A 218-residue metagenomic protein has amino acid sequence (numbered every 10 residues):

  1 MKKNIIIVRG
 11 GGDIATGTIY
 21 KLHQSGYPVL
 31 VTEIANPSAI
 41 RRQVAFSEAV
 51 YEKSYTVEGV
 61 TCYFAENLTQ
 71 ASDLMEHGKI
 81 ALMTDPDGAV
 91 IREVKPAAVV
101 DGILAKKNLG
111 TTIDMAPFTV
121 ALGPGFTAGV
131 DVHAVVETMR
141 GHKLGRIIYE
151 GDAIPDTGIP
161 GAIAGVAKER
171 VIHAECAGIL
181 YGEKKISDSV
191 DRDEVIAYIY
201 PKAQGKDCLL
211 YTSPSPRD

Functional and structural regions predicted by a protein language model:
M1-Y149: Buried, small/hydrophobic-residue-enriched core segments of structured protein domains
D13-A15, Y181, D218: Short, flexible micro-motifs
Y63-A65, L82-D85, K95, C176 (+3 more regions): M14 metallocarboxypeptidase catalytic domain recognition
M139-R140, K184, Y200-A203: A generic structural motif
Y149-D152, T157-P160: Anionic-ligand binding region
G158-A177, Y198-L210: Short beta-strand-turn/beta-hairpin segments enriched in glycine/proline and small hydrophobics that form edge-strand
A174-E175, L180-I199, S213: Short histidine-centered loop motifs in beta-beta connectors
Y211-D218: Conserved small/polar residues in nucleotide/adenosyl-binding loops
